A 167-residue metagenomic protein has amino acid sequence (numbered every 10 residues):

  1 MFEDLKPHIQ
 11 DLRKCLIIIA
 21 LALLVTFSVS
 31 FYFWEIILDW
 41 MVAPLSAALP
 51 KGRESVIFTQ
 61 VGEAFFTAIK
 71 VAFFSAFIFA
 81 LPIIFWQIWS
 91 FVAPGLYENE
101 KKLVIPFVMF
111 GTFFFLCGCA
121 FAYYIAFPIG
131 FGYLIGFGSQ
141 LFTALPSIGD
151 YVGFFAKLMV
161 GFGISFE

Functional and structural regions predicted by a protein language model:
M1-F166: Membrane topogenic/interface segments and analogous intrinsically disordered interaction regions
